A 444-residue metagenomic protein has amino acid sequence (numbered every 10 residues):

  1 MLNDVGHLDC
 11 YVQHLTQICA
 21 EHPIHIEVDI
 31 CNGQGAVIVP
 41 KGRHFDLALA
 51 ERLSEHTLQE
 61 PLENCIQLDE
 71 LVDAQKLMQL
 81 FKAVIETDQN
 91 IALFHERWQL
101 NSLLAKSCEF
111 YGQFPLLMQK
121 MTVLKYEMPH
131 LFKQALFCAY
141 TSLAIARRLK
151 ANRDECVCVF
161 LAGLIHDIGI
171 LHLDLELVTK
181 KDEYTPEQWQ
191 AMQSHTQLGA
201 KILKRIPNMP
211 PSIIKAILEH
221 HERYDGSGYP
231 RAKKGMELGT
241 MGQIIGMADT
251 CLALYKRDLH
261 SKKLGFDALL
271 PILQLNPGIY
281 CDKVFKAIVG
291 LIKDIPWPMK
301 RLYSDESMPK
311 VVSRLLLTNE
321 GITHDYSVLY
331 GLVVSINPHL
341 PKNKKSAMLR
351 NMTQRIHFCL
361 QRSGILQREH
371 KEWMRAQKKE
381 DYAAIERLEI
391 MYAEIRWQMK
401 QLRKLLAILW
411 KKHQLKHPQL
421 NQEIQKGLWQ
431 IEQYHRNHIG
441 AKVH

Functional and structural regions predicted by a protein language model:
M1-W98, L366-H444: Membrane-cytosol interface segments
E63-Q193, Q197-S212, L302, W410-K411 (+2 more regions): Acidic/His-rich, divalent-metal-binding segments that scaffold phosphate/diphosphate chemistry
L131-A135, Q188, T240, T318 (+1 more regions): Amphipathic alpha-helix face/heptad-repeat signature
G163, K204-G246, H260-L264, L270-I390 (+1 more regions): Histidine/acidic-rich helix-loop-helix segments that form or flank divalent-metal centers in metalloenzyme catalytic
